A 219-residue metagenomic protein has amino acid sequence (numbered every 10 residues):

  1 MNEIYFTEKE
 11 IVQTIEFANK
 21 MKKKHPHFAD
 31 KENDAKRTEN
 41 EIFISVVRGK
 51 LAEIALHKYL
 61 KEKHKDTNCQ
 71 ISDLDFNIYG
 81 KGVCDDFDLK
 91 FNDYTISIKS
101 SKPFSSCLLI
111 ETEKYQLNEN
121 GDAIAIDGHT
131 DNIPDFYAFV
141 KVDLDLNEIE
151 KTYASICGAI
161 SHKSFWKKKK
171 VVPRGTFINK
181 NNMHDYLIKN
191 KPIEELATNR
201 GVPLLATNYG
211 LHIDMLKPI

Functional and structural regions predicted by a protein language model:
M1-K90, K99-I219: Nucleic-acid endonuclease domains
